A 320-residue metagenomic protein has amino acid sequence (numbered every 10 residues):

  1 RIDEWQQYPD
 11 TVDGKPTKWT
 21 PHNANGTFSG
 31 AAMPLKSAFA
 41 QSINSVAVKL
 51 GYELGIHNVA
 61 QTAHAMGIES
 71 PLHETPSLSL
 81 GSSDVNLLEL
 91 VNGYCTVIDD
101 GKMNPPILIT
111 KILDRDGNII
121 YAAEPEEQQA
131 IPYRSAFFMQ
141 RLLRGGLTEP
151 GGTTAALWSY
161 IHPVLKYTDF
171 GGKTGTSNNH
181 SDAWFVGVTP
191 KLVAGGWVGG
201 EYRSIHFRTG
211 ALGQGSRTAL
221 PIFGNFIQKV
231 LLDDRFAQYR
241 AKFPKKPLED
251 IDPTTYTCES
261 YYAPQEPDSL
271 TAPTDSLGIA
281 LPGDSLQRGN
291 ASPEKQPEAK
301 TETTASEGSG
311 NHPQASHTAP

Functional and structural regions predicted by a protein language model:
R1, V46-A47, V59, P76 (+2 more regions): Extended, hydrophobic alpha-helical segments in both membrane/secreted and soluble proteins
R1-V59, M103, R115-R144: Conserved catalytic neighborhood of penicillin-recognizing serine enzymes
S37-Q41, N86-Y262, E266-D275: A penicillin-recognizing enzyme superfamily signal
E53, H57-L90, R115-Y121: Primarily short, surface-exposed interaction patches in extracytoplasmic proteins
A280, D284-K295, A299: Ligand-recognition elements built from short beta-strands and adjacent flexible loops
E294-P320: Long, low-complexity, intrinsically disordered segments
